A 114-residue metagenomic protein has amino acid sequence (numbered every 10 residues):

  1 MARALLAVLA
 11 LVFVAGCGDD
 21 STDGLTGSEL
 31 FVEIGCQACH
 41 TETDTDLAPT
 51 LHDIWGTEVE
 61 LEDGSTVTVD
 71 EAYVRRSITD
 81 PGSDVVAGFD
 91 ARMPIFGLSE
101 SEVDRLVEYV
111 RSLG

Functional and structural regions predicted by a protein language model:
M1-L5: Bacterial N-terminal signal peptides that target proteins for export
F13-G16: C-terminal motif of bacterial Sec signal peptides marking the signal peptidase cleavage site
G18-D20: Bacterial signal peptide processing site
G24-L30, A38-S77, R92-L98: Gly/Gly-Pro-rich "capping" loops immediately C-terminal to redox-active cysteine motifs in periplasmic/lumenal
E33: Residues immediately within or flanking Cys/His clusters that coordinate Zn2+ in small zinc-binding modules
C36, G82-V86: Generic structural signal for secondary-structure transition and capping sites
H40, T79, R111-G114: Protein kinase-like catalytic domain
M93-G114: C-terminal capping alpha-helices of c-type cytochrome domains
